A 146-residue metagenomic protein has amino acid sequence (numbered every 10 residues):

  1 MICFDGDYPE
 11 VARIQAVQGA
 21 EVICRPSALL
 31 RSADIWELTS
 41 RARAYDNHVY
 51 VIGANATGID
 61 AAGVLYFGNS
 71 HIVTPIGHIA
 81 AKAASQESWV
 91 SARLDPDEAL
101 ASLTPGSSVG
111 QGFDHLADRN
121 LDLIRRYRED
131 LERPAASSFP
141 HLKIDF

Functional and structural regions predicted by a protein language model:
M1-N47, V51-G53, H141-F146: Active-site beta-loop-alpha substructure in enzyme catalytic cores, prototypically the cysteine-centered nucleophile
A56-F146: C-terminal beta-strand edge segments of enzyme domains
